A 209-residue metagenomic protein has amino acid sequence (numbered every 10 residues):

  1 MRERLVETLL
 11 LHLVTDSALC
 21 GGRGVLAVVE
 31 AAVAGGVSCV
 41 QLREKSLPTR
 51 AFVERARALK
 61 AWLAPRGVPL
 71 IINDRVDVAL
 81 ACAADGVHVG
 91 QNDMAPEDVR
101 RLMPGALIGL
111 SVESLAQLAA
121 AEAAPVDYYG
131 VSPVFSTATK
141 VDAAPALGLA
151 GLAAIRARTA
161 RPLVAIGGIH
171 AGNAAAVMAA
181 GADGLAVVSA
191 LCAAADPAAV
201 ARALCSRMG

Functional and structural regions predicted by a protein language model:
M1-P96, R101-Y128, A144-A150, A154-L163 (+3 more regions): Conserved N-terminal beta1-alpha1 strand-loop-helix module at the mouth
T139-V141: Glycine/threonine-rich flexible loop motifs
